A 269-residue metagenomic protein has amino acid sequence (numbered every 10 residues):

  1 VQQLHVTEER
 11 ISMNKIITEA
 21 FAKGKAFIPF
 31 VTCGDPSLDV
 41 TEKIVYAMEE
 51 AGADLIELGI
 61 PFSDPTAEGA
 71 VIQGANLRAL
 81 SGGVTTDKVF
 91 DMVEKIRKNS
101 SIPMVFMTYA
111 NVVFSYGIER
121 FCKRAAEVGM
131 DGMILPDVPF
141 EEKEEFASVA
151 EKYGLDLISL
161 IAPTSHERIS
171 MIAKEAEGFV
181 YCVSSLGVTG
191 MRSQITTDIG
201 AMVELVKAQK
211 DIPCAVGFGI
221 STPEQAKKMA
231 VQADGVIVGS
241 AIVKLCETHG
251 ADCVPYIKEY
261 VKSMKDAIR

Functional and structural regions predicted by a protein language model:
R10-F30, V93, R269: N-terminal amphipathic alpha-helix/helix-capping segment at the start of soluble metabolic enzymes
N14-A20, S63-I72, V84-M92, F114-E119 (+5 more regions): Active-site-adjacent beta->alpha loops and helix N-cap segments on the catalytic face of soluble alpha/beta enzymes
F27-V31, I56-L58, M104-T108, M133-L135 (+4 more regions): Hydrophobic faces of well-ordered beta-strands that scaffold small-molecule active sites in alpha/beta enzyme cores
T32-S37, M107-F114, P139-F140, L160-T164 (+1 more regions): Glycine-rich beta-to-alpha transition loops that act as phosphate-gripper elements at the mouths of alpha/beta enzyme
L38-A47, S165-K174, V216, I220-V236: Catalytic cores of alpha/beta
L55-D64, M130-I134, P139-E142, S184-M191 (+2 more regions): Glycine-rich phosphate-binding active-site loops on the catalytic face of alpha/beta enzymes
I60, V71-L135: Active-site beta->alpha loop and helix N-cap motifs at the rims of alpha/beta catalytic domains
V89, E204-I212, S221-K227, V231-R269: Alpha/beta catalytic cores of nucleotide-metabolism and tRNA/nucleoside-modifying enzymes
